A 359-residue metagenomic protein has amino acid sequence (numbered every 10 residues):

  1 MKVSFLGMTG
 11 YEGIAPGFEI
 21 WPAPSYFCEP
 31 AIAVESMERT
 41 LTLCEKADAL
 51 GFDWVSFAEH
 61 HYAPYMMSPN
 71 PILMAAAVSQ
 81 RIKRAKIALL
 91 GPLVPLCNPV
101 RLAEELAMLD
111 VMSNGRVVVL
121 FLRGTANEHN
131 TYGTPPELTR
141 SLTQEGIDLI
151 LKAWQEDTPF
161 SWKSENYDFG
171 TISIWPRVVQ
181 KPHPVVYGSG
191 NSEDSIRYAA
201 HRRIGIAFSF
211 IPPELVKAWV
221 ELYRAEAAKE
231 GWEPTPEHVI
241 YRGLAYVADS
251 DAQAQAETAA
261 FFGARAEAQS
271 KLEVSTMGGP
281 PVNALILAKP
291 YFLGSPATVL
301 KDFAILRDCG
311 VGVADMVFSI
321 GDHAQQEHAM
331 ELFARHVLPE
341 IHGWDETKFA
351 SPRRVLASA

Functional and structural regions predicted by a protein language model:
M1-R81, S351-A359: N-terminal beta1-alpha1-beta2 module of alpha/beta enzyme domains
K2-E35, P95-S161, I206-F208, P212-E214: Flexible, glycine-rich active-site loops centered on histidine and acidic residues that chelate a metal or position
S4-C28, R140-W175, E214-G312, H328 (+2 more regions): An alpha-helical appendage that flanks or caps ligand/catalytic pockets
W21-E38, P92-V100, Q180-N191, A245-A248 (+1 more regions): Active-site mouth loops of central-metabolism enzymes
E45-A49, A75-R84, L106, D110-V117 (+3 more regions): Acidic (Asp/Glu)-rich catalytic clusters
A47, G51, E59, V78 (+9 more regions): Conserved, mostly hydrophobic/aromatic
W54-M74, L93, N130, F210-I211 (+1 more regions): Glycine-rich, proline-tolerant flexible connector loops at the mouths of alpha/beta enzymes
Y65-L89, L142, G146, M330-T347: Alpha-helix-loop-beta-strand connector modules within alpha/beta enzyme cores
